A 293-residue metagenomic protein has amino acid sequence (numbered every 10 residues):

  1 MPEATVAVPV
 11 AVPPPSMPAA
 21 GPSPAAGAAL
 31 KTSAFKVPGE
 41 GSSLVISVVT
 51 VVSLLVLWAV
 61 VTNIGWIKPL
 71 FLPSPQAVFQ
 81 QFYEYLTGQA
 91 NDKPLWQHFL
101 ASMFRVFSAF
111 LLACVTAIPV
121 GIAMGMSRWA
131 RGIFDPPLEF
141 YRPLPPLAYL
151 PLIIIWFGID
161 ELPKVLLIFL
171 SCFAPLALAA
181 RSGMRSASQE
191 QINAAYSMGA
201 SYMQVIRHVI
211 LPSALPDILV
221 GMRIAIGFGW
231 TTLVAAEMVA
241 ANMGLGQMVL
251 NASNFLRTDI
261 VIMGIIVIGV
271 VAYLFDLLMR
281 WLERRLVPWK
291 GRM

Functional and structural regions predicted by a protein language model:
M1-V52, L277-M293: Transmembrane alpha-helical segments of polytopic membrane transport and secretion proteins
G27, T32-P38, I64-L111: Periplasmic/extracellular loop-to-transmembrane helix junction in inner-membrane transport proteins
F79, D92, W96, L100 (+9 more regions): Alpha-helical membrane-protein architecture signal
S108-L138: Transmembrane-helix boundary motif in ABC transporter permease subunits
E139-P175, S182-G183: Generic hydrophobic transmembrane alpha-helix motif, especially the helices
I155, M184, T231-I268, V287-M293: Glycine-rich helix-loop "coupling/hinge" segments at transmembrane-helix boundaries in multipass transporters
L166, L170, Y202-A236, D259 (+4 more regions): Transmembrane alpha-helices
L176-G221: Short cytoplasmic-facing helical segments at TM-TM junctions of multi-pass membrane proteins
